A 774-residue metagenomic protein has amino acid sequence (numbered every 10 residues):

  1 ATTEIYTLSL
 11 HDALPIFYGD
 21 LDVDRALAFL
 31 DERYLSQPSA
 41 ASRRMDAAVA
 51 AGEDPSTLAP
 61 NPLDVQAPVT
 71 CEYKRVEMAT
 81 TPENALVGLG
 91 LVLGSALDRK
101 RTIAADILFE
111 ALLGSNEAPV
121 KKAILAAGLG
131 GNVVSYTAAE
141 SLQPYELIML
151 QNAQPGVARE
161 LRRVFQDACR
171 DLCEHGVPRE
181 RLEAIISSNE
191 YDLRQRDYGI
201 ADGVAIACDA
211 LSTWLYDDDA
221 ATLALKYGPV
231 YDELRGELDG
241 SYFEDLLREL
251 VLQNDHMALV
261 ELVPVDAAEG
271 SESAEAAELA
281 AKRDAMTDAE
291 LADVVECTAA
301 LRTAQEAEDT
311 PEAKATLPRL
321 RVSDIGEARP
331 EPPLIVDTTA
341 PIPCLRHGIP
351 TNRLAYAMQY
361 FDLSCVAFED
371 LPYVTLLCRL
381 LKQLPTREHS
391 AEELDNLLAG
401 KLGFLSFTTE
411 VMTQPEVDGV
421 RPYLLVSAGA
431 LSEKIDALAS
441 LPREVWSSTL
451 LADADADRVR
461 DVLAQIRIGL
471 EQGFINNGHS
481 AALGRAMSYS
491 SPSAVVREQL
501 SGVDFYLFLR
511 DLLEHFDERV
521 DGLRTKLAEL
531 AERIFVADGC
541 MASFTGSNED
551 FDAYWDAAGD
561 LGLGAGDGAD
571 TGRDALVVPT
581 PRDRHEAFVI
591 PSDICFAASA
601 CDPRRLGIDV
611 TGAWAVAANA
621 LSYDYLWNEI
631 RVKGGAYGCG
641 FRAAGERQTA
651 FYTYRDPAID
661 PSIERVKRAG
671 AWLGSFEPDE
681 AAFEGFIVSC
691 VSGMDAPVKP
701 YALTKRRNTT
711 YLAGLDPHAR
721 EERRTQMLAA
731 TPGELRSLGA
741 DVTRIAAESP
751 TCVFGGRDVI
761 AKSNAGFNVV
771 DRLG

Functional and structural regions predicted by a protein language model:
A1, L8-L58, P82-G88, L93-D98 (+4 more regions): Charge-rich, well-structured scaffold segments of protease-associated domains
V69-V76, L193-D197, R582-A597, S692-P697: Short, low-order "capping/linker" segments at domain edges
T80-G88, A96-R99, R329-P372, P591-S592 (+2 more regions): Active-site-adjacent "gating/activation" loops or surface patches in catalytic cores
K100-L112, N352-L397, P442, D609-A620: Active/ligand-binding-proximal structured segments within catalytic/core domains that scaffold catalytic residues
N132, P341-I342, G348-P372, R387-S427: Non-catalytic regulatory/linker segments of enzymes
L320-I335, V374, C378-L381: Catalytic nucleotidyl-transfer cores of nucleotide-processing enzymes
G607, L621, G638-G640: Intrinsically disordered, low-complexity regulatory domains of metazoan transcription factors and transcriptional
